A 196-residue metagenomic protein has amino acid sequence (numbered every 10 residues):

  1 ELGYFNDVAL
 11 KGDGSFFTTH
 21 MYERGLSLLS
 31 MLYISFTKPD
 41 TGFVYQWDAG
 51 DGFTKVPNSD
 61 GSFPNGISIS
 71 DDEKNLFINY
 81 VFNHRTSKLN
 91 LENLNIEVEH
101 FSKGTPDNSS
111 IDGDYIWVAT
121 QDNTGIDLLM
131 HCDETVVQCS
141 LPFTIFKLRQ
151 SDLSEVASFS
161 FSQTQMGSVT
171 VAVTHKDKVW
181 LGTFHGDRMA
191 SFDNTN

Functional and structural regions predicted by a protein language model:
E1-F16, Y22-R24, K38-F43, K55-N75 (+2 more regions): Beta-rich, blade/repeat-based domains predominating in secreted/periplasmic proteins but also intracellular
T18-P39, A119-S140, S191: Short, conserved, GDST-rich strand-edge loop motifs in beta-rich repeat architectures
T18-T19, I78, V118-A119, L181-G182: Residue position within the beta-strands of beta-propeller blades
Y22-E23, F82, D122, H185 (+1 more regions): Residue-level signature of beta-propeller blades and closely related beta-rich strand-turn architectures in secreted
I34-A49, V137-S151: Beta-propeller blade signature
W47-D51, N90-L94, R149-L153, N194-N196: Short loop/turn segments that connect beta-strands within beta-propeller blades
K103-F159: Loop/turn-rich, solvent-exposed surfaces of beta-rich toroidal or solenoidal domains
S168-N196: Blade-level signature of beta-propeller repeat domains, shared across WD40, Kelch, NHL, RCC1 and BNR/Asp-box propellers
